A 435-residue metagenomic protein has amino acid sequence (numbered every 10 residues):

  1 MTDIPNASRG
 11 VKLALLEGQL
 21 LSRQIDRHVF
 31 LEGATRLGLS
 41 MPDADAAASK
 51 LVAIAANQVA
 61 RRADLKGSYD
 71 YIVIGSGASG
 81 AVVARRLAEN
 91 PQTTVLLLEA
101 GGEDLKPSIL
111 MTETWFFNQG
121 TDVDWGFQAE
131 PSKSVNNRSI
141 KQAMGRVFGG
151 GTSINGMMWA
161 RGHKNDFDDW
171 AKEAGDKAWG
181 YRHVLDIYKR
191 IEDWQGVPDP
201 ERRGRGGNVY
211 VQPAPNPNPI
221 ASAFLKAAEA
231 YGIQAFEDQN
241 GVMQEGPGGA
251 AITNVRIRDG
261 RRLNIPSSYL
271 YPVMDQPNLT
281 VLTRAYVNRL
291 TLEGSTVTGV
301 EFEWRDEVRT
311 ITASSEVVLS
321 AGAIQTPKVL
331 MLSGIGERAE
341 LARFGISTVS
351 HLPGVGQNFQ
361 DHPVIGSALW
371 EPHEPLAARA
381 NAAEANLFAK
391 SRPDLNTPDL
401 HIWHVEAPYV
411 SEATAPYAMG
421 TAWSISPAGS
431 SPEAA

Functional and structural regions predicted by a protein language model:
M1-G33, A44-A55: N-terminal secretory signal peptides
L51, K172-V297, G366-P372, A377-A378: Conserved redox-cofactor binding core of oxidoreductases
A56-R190, S347-V355, Q360-E371: N-terminal glycine-rich phosphate/pyrophosphate-binding loop and immediately adjacent elements
S79, V83, H163-D166, G180 (+7 more regions): Stable alpha-helical elements in mature extracytoplasmic
N90-T94, G101-K106, L110, R289-R379: Glycine-rich loop(s) and the adjacent beta-strand/alpha-helix scaffold that form part
V364-A435: FAD cofactor-binding and catalytic pocket of flavoenzymes
